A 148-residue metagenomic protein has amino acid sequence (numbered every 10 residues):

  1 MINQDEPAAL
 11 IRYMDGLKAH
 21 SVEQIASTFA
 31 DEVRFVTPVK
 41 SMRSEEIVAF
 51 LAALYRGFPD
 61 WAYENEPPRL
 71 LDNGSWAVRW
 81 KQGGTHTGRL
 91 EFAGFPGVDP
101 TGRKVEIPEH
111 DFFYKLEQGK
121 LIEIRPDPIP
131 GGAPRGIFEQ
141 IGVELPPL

Functional and structural regions predicted by a protein language model:
M1-L148: C-terminal and inter-domain tail/linker signature
